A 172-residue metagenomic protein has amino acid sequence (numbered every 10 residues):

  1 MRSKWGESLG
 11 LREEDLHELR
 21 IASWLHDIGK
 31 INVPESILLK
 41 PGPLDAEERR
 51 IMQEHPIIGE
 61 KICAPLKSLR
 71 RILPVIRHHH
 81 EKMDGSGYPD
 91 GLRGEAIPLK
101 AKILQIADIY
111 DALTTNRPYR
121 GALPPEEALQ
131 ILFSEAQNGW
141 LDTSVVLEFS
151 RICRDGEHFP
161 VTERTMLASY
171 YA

Functional and structural regions predicted by a protein language model:
M1-A172: Metal-dependent catalytic cores of enzymes that make or break cyclic nucleotides and related phosphoester linkages
